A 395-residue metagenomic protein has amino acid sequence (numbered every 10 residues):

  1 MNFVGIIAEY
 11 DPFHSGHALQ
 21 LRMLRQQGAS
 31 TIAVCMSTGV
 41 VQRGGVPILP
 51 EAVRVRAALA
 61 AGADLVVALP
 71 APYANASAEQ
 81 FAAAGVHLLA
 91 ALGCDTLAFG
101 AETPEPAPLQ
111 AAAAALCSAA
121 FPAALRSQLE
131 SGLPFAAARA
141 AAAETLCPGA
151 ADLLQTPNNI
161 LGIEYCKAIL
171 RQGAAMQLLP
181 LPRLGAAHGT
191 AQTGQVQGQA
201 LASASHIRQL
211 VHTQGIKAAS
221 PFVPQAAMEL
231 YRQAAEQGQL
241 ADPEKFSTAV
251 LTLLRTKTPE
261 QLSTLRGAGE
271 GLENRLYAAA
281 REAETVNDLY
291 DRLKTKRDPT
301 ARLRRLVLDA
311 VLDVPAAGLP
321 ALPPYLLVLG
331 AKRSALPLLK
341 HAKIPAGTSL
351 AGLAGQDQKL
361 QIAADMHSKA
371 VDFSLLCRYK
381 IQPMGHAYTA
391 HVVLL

Functional and structural regions predicted by a protein language model:
M1-R54: N-terminal catalytic cores of NTP/NDP-binding nucleotidyl/phosphoryl-transfer enzymes
I7-A8, V41-Q42, A58, P72-Y73 (+1 more regions): Short, contiguous strand/loop micro-motifs
R25, L59, L89-A90: Non-catalytic positions within long, well-ordered alpha-helices that form the structural scaffold/packing of enzyme
G28, G62, L170-G173: A broad structural signal for alpha-helix termini and local helix breaks/kinks
S30, D64, D95: Receiver (REC) domain switch/active-site residues of two-component response regulators
R56-P70: A glycine-rich helix N-cap at a beta->alpha junction
A68-L395: Active-site cores that bind ATP or allylic diphosphates and position pyrophosphate for catalysis
